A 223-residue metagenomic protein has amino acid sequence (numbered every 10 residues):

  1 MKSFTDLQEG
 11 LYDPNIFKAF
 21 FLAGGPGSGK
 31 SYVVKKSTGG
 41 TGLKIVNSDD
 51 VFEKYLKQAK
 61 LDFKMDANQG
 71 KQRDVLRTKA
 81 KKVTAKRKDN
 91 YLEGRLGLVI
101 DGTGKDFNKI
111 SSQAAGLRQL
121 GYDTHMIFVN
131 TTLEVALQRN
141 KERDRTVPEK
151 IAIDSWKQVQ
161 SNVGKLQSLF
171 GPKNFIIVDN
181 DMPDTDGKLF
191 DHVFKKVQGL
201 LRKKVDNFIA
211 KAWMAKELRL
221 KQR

Functional and structural regions predicted by a protein language model:
K2-G10: Proteolytic processing junctions in secreted/extracellular precursors, especially proprotein convertase/trypsin-like
G10-F17, N90-E93: Phosphate-binding P-loop
A19-F21: Short hydrophobic/aromatic beta-strand immediately N-terminal to the Walker A/P-loop
G25-P26: The conserved Walker
S31-L96, N108: Conserved substrate/cofactor phosphate-moiety recognition/catalytic segment in nucleotide-dependent phosphotransferases
D101-I110: Acidic, metal-coordinating catalytic cores used for nucleic-acid/nucleotide bond scission and strand-transfer chemistry
K105, R118-R139: Conserved phosphate-donor/acceptor-positioning beta-strand/loop module used by diverse small-molecule
L133-R223: Conserved GTP-binding G-domain of TRAFAC-class P-loop NTPases and closely related GTPase folds
